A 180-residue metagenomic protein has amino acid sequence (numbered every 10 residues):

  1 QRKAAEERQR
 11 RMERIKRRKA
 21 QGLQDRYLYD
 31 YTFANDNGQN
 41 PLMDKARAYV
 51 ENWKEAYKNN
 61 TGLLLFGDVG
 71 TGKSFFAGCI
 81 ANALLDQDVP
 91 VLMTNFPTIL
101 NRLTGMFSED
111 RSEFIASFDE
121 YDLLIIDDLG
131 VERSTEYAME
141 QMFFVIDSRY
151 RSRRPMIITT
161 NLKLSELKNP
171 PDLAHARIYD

Functional and structural regions predicted by a protein language model:
Q1-N40: A short, basic N-terminal segment
R26, W53-K54, E113-I115, D119 (+1 more regions): Short, flexible, glycine/charge-rich loop motifs used to bind or transfer phosphoryl groups or to couple energy/partner
Y27, N35-L63: Pre-Walker A (pre-P-loop) alpha-helix and adjacent loop at the N terminus of AAA/AAA+ ATPase modules, a conserved
L42-V50, A81-Y121, R133-E136, E140: Short glycine-rich substrate-engagement loop in P-loop NTPases that contacts/grips substrate
Y57-A77: Walker A/P-loop nucleotide-binding motif
V89-P90, E120-L123, S152-I158: Loop/turn-to-beta-strand initiation segments
L100-M106, L129-D180: Replace "adjacent to P-loop NTPase cores in ATP/GTP-dependent enzymes" with "adjacent to NTP-binding cores
